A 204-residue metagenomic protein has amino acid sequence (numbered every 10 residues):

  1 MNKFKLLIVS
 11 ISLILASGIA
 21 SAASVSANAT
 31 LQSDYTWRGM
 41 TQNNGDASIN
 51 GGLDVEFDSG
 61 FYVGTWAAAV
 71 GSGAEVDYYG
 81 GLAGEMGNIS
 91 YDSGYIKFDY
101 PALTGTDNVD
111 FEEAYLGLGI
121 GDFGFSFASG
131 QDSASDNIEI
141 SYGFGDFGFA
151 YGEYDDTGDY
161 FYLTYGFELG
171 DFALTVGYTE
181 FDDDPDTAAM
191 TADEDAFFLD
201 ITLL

Functional and structural regions predicted by a protein language model:
N2-S12, A16-L204: Outer-membrane beta-barrel proteins
